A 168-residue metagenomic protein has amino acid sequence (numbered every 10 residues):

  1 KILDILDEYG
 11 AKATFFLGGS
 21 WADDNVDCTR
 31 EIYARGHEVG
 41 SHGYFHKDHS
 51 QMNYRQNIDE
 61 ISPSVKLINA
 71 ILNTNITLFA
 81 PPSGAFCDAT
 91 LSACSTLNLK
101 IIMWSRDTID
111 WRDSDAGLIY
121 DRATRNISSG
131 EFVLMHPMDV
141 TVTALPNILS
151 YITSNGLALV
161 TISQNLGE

Functional and structural regions predicted by a protein language model:
K1-M52, Q56-I76, A158, N165-E168: Active-site beta->alpha N-cap acidic-glycine motif
I2-T14, S128-E168: Terminal accessory/targeting
D4, D27-R30, A34, D59-S62 (+7 more regions): Solvent-exposed, polar/charged alpha-helical surfaces in well-ordered, non-transmembrane soluble domains, broadly
L17-N25, K47-R55, A80-F86, I109-S114 (+1 more regions): Acidic-and-aromatic substrate-binding clefts and catalytic sites of carbohydrate-active enzymes
N75, A85-N126, L157-E168: His/Asp/Glu-enriched short active-site or ligand-binding loop at hydrolase and phosphoryl-transfer sites
